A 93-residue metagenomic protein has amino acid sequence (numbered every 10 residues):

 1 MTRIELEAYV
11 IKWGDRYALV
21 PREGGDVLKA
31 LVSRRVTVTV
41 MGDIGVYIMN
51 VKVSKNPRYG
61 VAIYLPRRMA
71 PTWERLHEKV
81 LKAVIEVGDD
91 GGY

Functional and structural regions predicted by a protein language model:
M1-Y64, R75-Y93: Long, compositionally biased stretches
R67: Residues immediately flanking
A70-P71: Histidine-centered metal-chelating micro-motifs
